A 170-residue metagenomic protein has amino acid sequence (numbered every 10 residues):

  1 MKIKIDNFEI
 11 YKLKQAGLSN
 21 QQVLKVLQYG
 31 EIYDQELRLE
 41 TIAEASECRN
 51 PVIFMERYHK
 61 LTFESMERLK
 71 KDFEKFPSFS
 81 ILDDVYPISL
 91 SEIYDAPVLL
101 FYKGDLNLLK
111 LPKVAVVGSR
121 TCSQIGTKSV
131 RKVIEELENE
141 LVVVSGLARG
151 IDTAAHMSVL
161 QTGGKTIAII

Functional and structural regions predicted by a protein language model:
M1-E135: Short, positively charged patches
K75-P77, E140-V143: Short active-site oxyanion
V85, L147-G150: Short beta->alpha linker loops
V98, P112-V114, L141-V143, L147 (+1 more regions): Generic beta-strand structural signal
S119-Q124, V142-A148: Short, glycine-rich nucleotide/cofactor-binding loops
I134-E135, L141-V144, D152-I170: Phosphate/pyrophosphate-binding betaalpha-module
